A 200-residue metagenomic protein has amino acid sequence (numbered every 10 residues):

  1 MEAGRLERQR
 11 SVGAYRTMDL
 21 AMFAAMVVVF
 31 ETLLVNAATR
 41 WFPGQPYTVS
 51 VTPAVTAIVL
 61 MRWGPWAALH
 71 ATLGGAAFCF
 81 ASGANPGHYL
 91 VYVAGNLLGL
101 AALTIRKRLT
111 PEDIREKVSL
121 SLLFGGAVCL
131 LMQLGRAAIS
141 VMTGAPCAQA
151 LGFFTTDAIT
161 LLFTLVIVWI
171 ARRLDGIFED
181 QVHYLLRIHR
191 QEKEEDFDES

Functional and structural regions predicted by a protein language model:
M1-E2, V93: Short, charged N-terminal helix-start/capping segments
E2-Q9, G13, L69, I114 (+2 more regions): Juxtamembrane loop-helix boundary motifs flanking transmembrane segments in multi-pass membrane proteins
E2-R62: Hydrophobic transmembrane alpha-helices
F23-E31, L60, H70, G74 (+4 more regions): Alpha-helical transmembrane segments in multi-pass membrane proteins
V35-I105: Alpha-helical membrane segments and adjacent membrane-interface helices in multi-pass membrane proteins
N36-Y47, N85-A94, I105-S200: Membrane-embedded alpha-helical hairpins and interfacial helices in multi-pass inner-membrane proteins
